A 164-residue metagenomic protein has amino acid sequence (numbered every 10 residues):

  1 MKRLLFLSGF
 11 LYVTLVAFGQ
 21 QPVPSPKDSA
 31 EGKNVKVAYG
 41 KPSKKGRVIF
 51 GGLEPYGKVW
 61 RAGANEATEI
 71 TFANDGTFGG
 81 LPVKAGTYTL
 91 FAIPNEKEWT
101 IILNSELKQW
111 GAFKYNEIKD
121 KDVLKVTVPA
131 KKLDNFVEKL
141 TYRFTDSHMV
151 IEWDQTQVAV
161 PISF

Functional and structural regions predicted by a protein language model:
M1-P22: Bacterial Sec-dependent N-terminal signal peptides
S8, F18, E31, G79 (+1 more regions): Short glycine-rich loop/turn motifs that provide flexible caps or phosphate-binding loops at active sites
Q20-R61, K108-F164: Primarily secretory-pathway and cell-envelope proteins
G63-Q109: Mid-length scaffold segments of soluble, non-membrane domains
